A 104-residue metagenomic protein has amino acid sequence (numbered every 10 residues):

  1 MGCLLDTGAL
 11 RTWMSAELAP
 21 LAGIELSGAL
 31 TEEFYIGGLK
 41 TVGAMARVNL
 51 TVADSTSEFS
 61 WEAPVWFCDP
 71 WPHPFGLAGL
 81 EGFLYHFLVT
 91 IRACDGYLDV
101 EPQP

Functional and structural regions predicted by a protein language model:
M1-P104: Pepsin/retropepsin-fold aspartyl endopeptidases
